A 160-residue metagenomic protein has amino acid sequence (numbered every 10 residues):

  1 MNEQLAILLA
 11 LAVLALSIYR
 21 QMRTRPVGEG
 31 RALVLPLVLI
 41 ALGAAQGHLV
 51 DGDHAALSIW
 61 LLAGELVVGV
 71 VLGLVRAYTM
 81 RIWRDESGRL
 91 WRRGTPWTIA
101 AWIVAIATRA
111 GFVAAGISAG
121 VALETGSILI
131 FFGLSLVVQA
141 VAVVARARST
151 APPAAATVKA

Functional and structural regions predicted by a protein language model:
M1-D53: N-terminal signal-anchor transmembrane alpha-helix
M1-L11, I59-V71, A100, T125-G133: Structural signature of hydrophobic alpha-helical transmembrane segments
L14-G28, V75-L90, A142-R146: C-terminal ends of transmembrane helices
P26-I40, I59-G64, G88-W97: Cytoplasmic-side transmembrane-helix entry/capping segments in multi-pass membrane proteins
G43-L57, W102-S118: Hydrophobic alpha-helical transmembrane segments in multi-pass integral membrane proteins
H54-I82, R93: Alpha-helical transmembrane-segment detector that highlights a single hydrophobic TM helix and its immediate
V70-V75, T98-A115, L136: Mid-bilayer segments of alpha-helical transmembrane spans in multi-pass integral membrane proteins that mediate
S149-A160: Short, highly charged, low-complexity non-transmembrane loops/tails of multi-pass membrane proteins
